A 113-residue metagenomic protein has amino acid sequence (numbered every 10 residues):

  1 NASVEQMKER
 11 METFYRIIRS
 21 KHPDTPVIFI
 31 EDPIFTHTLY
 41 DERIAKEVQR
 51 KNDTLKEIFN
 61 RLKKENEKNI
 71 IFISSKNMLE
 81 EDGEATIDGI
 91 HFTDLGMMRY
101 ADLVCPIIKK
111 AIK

Functional and structural regions predicted by a protein language model:
N1-K113: Alpha-helical cap/lid subdomain in secreted, periplasmic, or secretory-pathway luminal O-acyl-processing enzymes
